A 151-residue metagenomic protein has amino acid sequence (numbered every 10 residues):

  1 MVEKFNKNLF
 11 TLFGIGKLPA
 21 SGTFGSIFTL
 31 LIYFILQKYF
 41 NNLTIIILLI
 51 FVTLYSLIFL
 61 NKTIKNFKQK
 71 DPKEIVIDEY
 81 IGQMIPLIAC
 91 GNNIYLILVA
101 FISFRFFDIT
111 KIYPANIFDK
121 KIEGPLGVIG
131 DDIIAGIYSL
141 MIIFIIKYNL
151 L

Functional and structural regions predicted by a protein language model:
M1-F24, I58-P86, F106-I137: Interhelical loop and helix-boundary elements at the membrane-water interface of polytopic inner-membrane proteins
F24-F28, I46-I50, L98-I102, I137-Y138: Hydrophobic alpha-helical transmembrane segments
F28-N41, M84-C90, I143: Interfacial segments of multi-pass membrane proteins
F34, L49-I58, A100-I109: Alpha-helical transmembrane segments of multi-pass membrane proteins
L36-I50, K68, A115-G127, L151: Membrane interface segments of multi-pass transport proteins and intramembrane proteases
P86-I102: C-terminal halves and exits of single transmembrane alpha-helices
F144-L151: Juxtamembrane boundary at the C-terminal end of a transmembrane helix
